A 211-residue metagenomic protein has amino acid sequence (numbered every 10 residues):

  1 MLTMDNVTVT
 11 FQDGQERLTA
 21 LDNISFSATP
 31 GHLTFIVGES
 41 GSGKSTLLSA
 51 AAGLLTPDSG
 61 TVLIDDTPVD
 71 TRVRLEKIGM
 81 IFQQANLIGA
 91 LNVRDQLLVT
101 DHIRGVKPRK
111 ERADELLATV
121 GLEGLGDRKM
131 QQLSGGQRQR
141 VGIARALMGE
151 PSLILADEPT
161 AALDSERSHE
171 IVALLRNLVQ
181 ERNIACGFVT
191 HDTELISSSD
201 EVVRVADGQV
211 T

Functional and structural regions predicted by a protein language model:
Q12-G14, L98-E111, T119: ABC-type ATPase nucleotide-binding domains, specifically the catalytic core motifs of the NBD
A52: Helix-to-loop junction immediately C-terminal to a conserved catalytic motif
G60-P68: Conserved ABC transporter NBD signature motif
L91-L98: Short coil-to-helix segment of the ABC ATPase nucleotide-binding domain corresponding to the Q-loop/switch region
R128, G149: Conserved signature/switch motifs of ABC ATPase nucleotide-binding domains
K129-L133, Q137-Q139: Conserved ABC ATPase signature
I154-D157: Catalytic Walker B motif of ABC-type/P-loop ATPase nucleotide-binding domains
